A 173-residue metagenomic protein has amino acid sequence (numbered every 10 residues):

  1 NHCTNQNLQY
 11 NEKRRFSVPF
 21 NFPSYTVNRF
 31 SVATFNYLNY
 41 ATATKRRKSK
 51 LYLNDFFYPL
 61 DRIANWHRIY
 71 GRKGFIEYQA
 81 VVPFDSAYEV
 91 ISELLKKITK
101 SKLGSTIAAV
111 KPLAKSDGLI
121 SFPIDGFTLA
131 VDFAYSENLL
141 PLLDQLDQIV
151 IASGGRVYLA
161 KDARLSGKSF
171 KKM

Functional and structural regions predicted by a protein language model:
N1-M173: Noncatalytic alpha-helical scaffold of FAD-dependent oxidoreductases
